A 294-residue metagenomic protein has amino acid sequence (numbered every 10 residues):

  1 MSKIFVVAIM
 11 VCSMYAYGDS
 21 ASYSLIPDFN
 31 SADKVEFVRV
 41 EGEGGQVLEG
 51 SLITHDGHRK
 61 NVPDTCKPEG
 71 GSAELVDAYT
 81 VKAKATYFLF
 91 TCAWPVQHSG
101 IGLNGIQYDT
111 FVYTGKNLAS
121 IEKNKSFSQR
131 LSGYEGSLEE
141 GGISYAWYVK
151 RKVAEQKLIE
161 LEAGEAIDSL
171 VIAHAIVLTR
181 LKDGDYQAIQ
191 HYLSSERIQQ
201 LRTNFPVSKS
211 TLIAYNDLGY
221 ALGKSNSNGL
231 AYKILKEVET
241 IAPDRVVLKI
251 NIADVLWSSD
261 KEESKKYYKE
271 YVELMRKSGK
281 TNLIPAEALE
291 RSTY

Functional and structural regions predicted by a protein language model:
D19-N30, V96-S210, A214, P285: Acidic, small-residue rich beta-repeat scaffolds with periodic aromatic anchors
D33-E41, A85-P95: Short beta-strand elements that form the blades of beta-propeller/WD-repeat-like and other beta-sheet-rich scaffold
Y186, N228, K261-E262: TPR-repeat structural position
Y220, D254-V255: Residue-level recognition of tetratricopeptide repeat
W257, K261-G279: TPR/TPR-like (Sel1-like) alpha-helical repeat modules
